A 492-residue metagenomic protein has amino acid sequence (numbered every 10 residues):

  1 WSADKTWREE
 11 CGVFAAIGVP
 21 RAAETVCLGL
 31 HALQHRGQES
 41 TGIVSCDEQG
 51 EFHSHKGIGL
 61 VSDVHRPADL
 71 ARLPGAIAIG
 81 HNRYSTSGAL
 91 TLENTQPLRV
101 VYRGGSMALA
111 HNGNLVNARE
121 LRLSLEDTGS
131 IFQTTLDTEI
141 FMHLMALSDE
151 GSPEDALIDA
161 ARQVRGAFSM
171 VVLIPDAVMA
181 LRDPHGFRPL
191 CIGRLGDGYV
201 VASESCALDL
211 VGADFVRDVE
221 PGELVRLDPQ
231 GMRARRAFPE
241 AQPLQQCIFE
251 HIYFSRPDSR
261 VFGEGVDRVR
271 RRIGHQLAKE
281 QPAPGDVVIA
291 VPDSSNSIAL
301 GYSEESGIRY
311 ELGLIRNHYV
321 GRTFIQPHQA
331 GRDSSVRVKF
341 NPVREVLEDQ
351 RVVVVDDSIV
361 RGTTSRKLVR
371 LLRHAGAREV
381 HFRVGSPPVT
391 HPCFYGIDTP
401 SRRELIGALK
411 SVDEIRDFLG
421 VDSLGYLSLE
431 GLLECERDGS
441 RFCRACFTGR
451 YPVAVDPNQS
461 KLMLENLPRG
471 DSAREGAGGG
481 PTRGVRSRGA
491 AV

Functional and structural regions predicted by a protein language model:
W1-P221, R226-G285, V291, E379 (+3 more regions): Conserved short alpha-helical segments that host acidic/polar catalytic motifs at enzyme active sites
R21, T86-S87, N117, F187-R188 (+8 more regions): Flexible loop/turn segments at secondary-structure boundaries
H65, T134, E139, Y310-G321 (+1 more regions): A conserved beta-strand->alpha-helix junction
S130, E150-G151, P282-D286, E304-E311 (+2 more regions): Secondary-structure transition/capping motifs at alpha-helix termini and the adjoining loop/turn into the next element
H143-S152, P292, E304-R322: Amphipathic alpha-helical
A161, D176, G212-D218, R370-V492: PRPP-dependent phosphoribosyltransferase catalytic core
V288, S295-Y302, S306, Y310 (+2 more regions): Extended, hydrophobic alpha-helical segments in both membrane/secreted and soluble proteins
G307-V353, T363, T390-P400: Short, glycine/charge-rich flexible loops or terminal/linker lids adjacent to PRPP-binding catalytic cores
